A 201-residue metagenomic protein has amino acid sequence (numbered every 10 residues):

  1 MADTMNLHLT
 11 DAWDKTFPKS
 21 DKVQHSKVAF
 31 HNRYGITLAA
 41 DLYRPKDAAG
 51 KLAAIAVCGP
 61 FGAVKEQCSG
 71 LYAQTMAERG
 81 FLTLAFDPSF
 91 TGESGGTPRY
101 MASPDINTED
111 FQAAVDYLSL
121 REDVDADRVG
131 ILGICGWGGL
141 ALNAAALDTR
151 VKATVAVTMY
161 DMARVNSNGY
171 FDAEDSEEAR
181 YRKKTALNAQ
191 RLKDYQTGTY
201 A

Functional and structural regions predicted by a protein language model:
D3-G50: N-terminal cap/lid segment of alpha/beta-hydrolase-fold proteins
K51-P60: Short beta-strand element of the alpha/beta-hydrolase
G62-Q74, P88: The serine-hydrolase catalytic nucleophile loop
T75-G95: Conserved alpha/beta-hydrolase
M101-E122: Alpha/beta-hydrolase active-site loop
E122-C135: Alpha/beta-hydrolase fold nucleophile elbow
G133-N143: Glycine-rich nucleophile elbow surrounding the catalytic serine of serine-hydrolase chemistry
L142-A201: Alpha/beta-hydrolase-fold enzymes
